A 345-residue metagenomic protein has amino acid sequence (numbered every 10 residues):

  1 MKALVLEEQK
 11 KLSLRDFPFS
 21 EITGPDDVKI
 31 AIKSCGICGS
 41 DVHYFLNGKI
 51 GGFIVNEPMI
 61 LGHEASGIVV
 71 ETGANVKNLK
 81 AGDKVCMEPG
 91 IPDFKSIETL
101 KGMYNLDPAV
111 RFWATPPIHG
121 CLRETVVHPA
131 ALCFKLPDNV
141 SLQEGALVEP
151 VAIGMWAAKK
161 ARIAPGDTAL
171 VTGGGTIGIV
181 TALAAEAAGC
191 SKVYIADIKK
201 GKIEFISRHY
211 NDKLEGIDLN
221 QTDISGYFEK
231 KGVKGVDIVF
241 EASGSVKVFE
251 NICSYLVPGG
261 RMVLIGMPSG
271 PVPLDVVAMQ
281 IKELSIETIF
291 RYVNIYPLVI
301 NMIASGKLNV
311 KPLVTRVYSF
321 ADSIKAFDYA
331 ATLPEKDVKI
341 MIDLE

Functional and structural regions predicted by a protein language model:
A3, E250-N251, V293, P297-E345: C-terminal hydrophobic helical "lid"/dimerization subdomain of Rossmann-like NAD(P)H-dependent oxidoreductases
S20-C35, K49-I97, P137-N139: Glycine-rich beta-strand-centered segment in the early N-terminal region that forms part of a ligand/cofactor-binding
T23-G24, K80-A81, A164, V257 (+1 more regions): Residue-level recognition of short, solvent-exposed, well-ordered loop/turn junctions that link secondary-structure
D93-T172, Y194: NAD(P)H dinucleotide-binding glycine-rich loop of Rossmann-like/cofactor-binding domains, especially the beta1-alpha1
V140-Q221: Mid-domain Rossmann-like dinucleotide-binding core that forms the NAD(H)/NADP(H) cofactor-binding site
A161, I203-E204, R208-S285: Glycine-rich cofactor phosphate-binding loops and adjacent beta1-alpha1 units of small-molecule cofactor enzyme domains
A196, I265, I289: The conserved SAM/SAH-binding core of class I Rossmann-like methyltransferase domains, concentrating on the hydrophobic
I198-K199, P268, Y292: Residues in the short beta-alpha loop(s) of Rossmann-like NAD(P)-binding domains
